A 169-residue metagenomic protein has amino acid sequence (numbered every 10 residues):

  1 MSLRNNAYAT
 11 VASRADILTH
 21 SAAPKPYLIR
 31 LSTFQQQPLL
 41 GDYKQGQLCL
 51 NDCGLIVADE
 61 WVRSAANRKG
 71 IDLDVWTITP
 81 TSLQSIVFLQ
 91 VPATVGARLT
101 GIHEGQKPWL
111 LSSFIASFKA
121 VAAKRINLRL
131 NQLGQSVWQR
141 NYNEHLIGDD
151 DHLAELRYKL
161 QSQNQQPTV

Functional and structural regions predicted by a protein language model:
M1-V169: Short catalytic/metal-binding and nucleic-acid-binding patches
